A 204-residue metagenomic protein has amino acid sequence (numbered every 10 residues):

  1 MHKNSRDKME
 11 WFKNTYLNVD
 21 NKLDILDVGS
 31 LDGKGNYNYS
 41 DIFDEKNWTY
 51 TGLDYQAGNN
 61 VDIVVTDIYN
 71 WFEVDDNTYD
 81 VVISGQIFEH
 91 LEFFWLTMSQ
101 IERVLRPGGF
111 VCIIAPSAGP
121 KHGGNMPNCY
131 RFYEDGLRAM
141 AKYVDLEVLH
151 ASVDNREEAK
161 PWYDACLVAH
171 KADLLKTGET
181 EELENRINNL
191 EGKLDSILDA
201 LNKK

Functional and structural regions predicted by a protein language model:
M1-D20: Class I SAM-dependent methyltransferase Rossmann-like catalytic core, especially the SAM/SAH-binding loop
T15-D20, A57, L175, E179: Hydrophobic alpha-helical context, especially transmembrane and signal-peptide helices
N18-V19, E45, Y143: Alpha-helix C-cap/termination motif
L23-G123, E134-R138: Conserved SAM-binding loop
E73, E92-K203: S-adenosyl-L-methionine-dependent methyltransferase catalytic module, highlighting the catalytic core
